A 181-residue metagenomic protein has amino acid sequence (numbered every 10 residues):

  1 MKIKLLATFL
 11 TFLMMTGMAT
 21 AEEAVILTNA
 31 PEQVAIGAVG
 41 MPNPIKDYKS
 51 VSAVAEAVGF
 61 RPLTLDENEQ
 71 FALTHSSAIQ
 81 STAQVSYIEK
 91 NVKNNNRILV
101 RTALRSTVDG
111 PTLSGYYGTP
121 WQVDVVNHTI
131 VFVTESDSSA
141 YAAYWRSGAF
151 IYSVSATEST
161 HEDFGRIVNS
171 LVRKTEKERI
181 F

Functional and structural regions predicted by a protein language model:
M1-E23: Sec-dependent N-terminal signal peptides of Gram-positive bacterial secreted proteins and lipoproteins
A19-I26, A30, R173-F181: Soluble, non-membrane globular domain cores that form compact, hydrophobic packing and curved binding surfaces
T20, Q70-F71, G148, S170: Generic detector of isolated residues embedded in canonical secondary-structure elements
A24-A142, R146: Short, solvent-exposed recognition patches
G148-F181: Surface-exposed amphipathic alpha-helical segments
